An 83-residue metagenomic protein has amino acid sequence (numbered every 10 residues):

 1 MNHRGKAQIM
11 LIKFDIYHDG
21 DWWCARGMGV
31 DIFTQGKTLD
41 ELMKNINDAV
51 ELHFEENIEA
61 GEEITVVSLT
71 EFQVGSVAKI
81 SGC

Functional and structural regions predicted by a protein language model:
M1-D15, K44-C83: Short, charged, surface-exposed hinge/linker loops at domain edges that act as mobile lids or interdomain connectors
D15-G27: Short aromatic-glycine-(Arg/Gly/Cys) micro-motifs in beta-strand/loop hairpins
D19, E41-M43: A periodicity- and composition-biased signal for non-globular, repetitive helical segments
G20-W22, D31, A78: Residues that cap or initiate secondary-structure elements
C24-R26, Q35, K44: Short acidic, gly/pro-rich beta-turn/loop elements at beta-sheet edges and active-site/ligand-binding grooves
G27-M28, E59: Residue-level signal for pocket-adjacent positions within structured domains
V30-D40: A short, exposed loop/beta-hairpin motif centered on an aromatic-Gly-Thr core
